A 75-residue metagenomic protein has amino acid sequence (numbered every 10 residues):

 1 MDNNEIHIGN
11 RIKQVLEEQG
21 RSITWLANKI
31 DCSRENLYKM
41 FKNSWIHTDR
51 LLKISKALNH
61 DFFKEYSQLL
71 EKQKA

Functional and structural regions predicted by a protein language model:
M1-S22: A short, Lys/Arg-rich alpha-helix, primarily the initiator
L26-A27: Short alpha-helical "recognition helix" segments of helix-turn-helix
D31-I46: Recognition helix of helix-turn-helix/homeodomain-like DNA-binding domains that insert into the DNA major groove
N43-K56: Short, basic-rich loop-to-helix N-cap that marks the start of a DNA-contacting helix
N59-A75: Short C-terminal boundary/hinge segments that cap the last helix of small helical domains
